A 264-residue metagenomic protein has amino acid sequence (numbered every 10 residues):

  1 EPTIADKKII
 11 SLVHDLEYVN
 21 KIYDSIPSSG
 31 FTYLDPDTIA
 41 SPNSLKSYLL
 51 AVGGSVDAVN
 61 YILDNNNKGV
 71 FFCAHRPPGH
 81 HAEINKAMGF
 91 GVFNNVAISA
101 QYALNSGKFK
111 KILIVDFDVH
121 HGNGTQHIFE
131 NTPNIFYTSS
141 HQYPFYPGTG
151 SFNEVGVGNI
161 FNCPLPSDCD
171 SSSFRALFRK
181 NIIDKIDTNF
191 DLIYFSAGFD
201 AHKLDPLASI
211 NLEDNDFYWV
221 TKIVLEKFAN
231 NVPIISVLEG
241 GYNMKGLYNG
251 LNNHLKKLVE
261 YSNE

Functional and structural regions predicted by a protein language model:
E1-L104, F109-K110, P164: Metal-dependent C-N hydrolase catalytic cores
V56, N60, C73-F228, I234 (+1 more regions): Conserved alpha-helical scaffold segments that buttress catalytic/binding sites
S99, K245-L247: Hydrophobic alpha-helical segments within soluble ligand-binding/sensing domains
D200-H202, G241-K245: Divalent-metal (often Zn2+) His-rich catalytic cores of metallo-beta-lactamase-fold enzymes
V232-G240: Short acidic/histidine-rich active-site segments
G246, N263-E264: Divalent-metal-activated hydrolytic enzyme cores
